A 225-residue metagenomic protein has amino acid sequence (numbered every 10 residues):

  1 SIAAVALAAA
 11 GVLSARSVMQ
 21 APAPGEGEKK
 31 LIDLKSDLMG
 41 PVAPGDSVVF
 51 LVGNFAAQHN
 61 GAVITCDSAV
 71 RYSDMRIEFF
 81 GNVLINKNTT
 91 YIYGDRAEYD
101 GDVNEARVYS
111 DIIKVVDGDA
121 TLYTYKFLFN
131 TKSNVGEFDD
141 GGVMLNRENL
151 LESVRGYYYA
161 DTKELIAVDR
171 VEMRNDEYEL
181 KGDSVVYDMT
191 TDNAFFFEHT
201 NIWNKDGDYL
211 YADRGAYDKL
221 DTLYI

Functional and structural regions predicted by a protein language model:
S1-G11: Bacterial N-terminal signal peptides
L13-I225: N-terminal amphipathic/hydrophobic interface segments
